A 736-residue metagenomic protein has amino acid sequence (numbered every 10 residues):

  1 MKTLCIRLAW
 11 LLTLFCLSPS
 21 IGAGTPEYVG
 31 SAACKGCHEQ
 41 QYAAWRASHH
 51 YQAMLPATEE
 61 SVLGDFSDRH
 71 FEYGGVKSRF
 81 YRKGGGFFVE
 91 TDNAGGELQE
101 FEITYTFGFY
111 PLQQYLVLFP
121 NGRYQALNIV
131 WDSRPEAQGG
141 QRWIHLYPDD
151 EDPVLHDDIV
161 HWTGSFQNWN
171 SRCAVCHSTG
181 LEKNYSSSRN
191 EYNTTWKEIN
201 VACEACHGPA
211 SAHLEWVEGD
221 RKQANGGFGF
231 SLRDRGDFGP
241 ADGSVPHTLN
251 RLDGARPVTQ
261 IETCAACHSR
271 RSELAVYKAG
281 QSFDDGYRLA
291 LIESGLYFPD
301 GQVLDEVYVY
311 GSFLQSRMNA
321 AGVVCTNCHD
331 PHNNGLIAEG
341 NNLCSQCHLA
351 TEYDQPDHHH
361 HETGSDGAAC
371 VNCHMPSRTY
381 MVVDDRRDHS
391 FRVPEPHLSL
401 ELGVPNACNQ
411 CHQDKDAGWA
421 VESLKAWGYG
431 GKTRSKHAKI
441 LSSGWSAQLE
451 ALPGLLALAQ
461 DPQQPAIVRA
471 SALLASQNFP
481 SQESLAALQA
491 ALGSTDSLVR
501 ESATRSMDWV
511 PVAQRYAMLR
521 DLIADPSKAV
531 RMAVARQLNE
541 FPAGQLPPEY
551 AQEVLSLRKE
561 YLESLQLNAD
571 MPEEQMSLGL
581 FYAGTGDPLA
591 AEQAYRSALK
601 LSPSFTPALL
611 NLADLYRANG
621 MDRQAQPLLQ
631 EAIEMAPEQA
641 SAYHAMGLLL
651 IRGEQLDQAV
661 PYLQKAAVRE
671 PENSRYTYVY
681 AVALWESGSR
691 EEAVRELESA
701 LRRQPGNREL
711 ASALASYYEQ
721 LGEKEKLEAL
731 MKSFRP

Functional and structural regions predicted by a protein language model:
Y28, A32, Q40-G108, Q114-P120 (+7 more regions): Primarily the internal scaffold of c-type cytochrome electron-transfer domains, especially repeated/multiheme c-type
L449-A459, S481-G493, P511-I523, Q545-L562: Amphipathic alpha-helical scaffolding segments comprising HEAT/armadillo-like alpha-solenoid repeats
A466, S497-R500, K528, P572-E573 (+4 more regions): Helix-start (N-cap) detector for alpha-helical repeat units in TPR-like alpha-solenoids, especially tetratricopeptide
Q482-E483, Q514-Y516, Y550-L562, T585-S597 (+4 more regions): Structural signature of tandem alpha-helical TPR/SEL1-like repeats, specifically the intra-repeat loop/turn
G493, A524, Q566, S597-K600 (+4 more regions): Conserved structural position within tetratricopeptide repeats
